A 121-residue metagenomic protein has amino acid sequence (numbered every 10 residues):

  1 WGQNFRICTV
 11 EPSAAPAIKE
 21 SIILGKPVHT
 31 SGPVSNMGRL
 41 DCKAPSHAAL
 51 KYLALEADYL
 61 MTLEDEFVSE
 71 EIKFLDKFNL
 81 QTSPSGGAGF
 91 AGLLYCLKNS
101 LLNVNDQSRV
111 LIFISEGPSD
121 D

Functional and structural regions predicted by a protein language model:
W1-D121: PLP-dependent amino-acid enzyme catalytic core
